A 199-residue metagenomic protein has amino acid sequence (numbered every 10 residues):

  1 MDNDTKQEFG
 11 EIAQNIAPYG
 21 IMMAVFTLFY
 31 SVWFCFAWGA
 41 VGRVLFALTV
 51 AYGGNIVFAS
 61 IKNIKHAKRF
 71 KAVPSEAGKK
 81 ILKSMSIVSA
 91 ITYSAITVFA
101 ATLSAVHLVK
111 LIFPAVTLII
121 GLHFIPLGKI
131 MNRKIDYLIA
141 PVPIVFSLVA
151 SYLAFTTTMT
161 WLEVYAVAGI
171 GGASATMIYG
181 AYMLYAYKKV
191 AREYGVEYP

Functional and structural regions predicted by a protein language model:
M1-I12, E197-Y198: Short, Lys/Arg-rich, polar N-terminal cytosolic tail immediately upstream of the first transmembrane signal-anchor
I12-F34, V145-F146: The first (N-terminal) embedded transmembrane alpha-helix
V25, K80-V88, P141-L153: Small-residue-rich segments of transmembrane alpha-helices in multi-pass membrane proteins, especially helix faces
V32-S84: Selected alpha-helical membrane-embedding segments in polytopic membrane proteins
F46-G54, L103-L118, V167-I170: Structural signature of hydrophobic alpha-helical transmembrane segments
R69-H107: Membrane-helix boundary elements
S94-I144: Membrane-proximal helix-loop-helix units in multi-pass membrane proteins
D136, A140-P199: Terminal transmembrane helical module of multi-pass membrane proteins
